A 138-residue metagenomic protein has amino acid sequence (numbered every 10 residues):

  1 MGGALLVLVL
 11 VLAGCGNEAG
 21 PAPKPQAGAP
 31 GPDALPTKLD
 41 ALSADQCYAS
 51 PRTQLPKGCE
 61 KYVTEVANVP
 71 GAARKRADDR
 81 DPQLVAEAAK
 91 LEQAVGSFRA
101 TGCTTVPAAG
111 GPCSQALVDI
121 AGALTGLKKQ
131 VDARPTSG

Functional and structural regions predicted by a protein language model:
M1-L5: Bacterial N-terminal signal peptides that target proteins for export
L10-G14: C-terminal motif of bacterial Sec signal peptides marking the signal peptidase cleavage site
C15-A19: Bacterial signal peptide processing site
A22-G28, C113: Disorder-to-helix initiation segments
G28-K57, A67, L117-K128: Short terminal alpha-helical segments
R52-G58, D79, Q83-L84: A ubiquitous short alpha-helical element
N68-G138: Extracytosolic low-complexity repeat regions of secreted or lipid-anchored proteins
